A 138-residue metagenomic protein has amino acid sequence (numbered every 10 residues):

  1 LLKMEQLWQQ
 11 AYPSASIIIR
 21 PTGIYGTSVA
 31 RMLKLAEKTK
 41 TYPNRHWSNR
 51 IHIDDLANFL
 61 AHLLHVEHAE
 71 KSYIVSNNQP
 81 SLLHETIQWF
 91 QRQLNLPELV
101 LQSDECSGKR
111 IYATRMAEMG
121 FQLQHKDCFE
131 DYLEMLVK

Functional and structural regions predicted by a protein language model:
L1-Q6, H46-I51, P80: Short-chain dehydrogenase/reductase
M4-T27: Conserved beta-loop-beta element that borders a ligand/cofactor-binding pocket
I17, N49, K109: Residues that recognize and position ribonucleotide moieties
T27-K34, R115: Short beta-loop-alpha junction of Rossmann-like oxidoreductase domains
L33-K40, R45-Y73: Alpha-helical substrate-binding/gating segment
I53, L83, F121-H125: Amphipathic alpha-helical segment in the mid-to-C-terminal domain of diverse UDP/GDP-sugar glycosyltransferases
A57-Y112: Mid/C-terminal beta-alpha module of Rossmann-like enzyme folds, strongest in SDR-family dehydrogenases/epimerases
P97-L99, S103-K138: C-terminal amphipathic/interface module of NAD(P)-dependent oxidoreductases and related NAD-binding regulators
